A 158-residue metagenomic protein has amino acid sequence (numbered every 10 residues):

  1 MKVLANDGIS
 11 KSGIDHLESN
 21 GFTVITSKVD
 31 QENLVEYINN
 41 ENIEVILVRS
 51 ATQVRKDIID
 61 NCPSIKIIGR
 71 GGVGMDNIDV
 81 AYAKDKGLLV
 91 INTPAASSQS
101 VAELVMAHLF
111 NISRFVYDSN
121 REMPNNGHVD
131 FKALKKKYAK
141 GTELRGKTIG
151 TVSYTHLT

Functional and structural regions predicted by a protein language model:
M1-I91: An N-terminal-biased, well-structured beta-alpha scaffold segment characteristic of Rossmann-like dinucleotide-binding
K86, P94-T148: Phosphate-binding beta-alpha-beta segment of Rossmann-like dinucleotide-binding domains, i.e., the NAD(P)
V152: Conserved N-terminal Rossmann-fold NAD(P)-binding element of oxidoreductases
T155-T158: Conserved small/polar residues in nucleotide/adenosyl-binding loops
